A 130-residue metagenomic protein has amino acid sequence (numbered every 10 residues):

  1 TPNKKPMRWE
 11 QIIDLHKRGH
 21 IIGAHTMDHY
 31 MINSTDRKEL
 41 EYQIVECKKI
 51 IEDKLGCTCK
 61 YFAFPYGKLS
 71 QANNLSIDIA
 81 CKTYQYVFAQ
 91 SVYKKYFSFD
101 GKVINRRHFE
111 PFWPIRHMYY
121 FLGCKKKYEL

Functional and structural regions predicted by a protein language model:
T1-R18, M31, K49, D53 (+2 more regions): Active-site beta->alpha N-cap acidic-glycine motif
P2, M27, F99: Residue-level signal for pocket-adjacent positions within structured domains
P2, W9, G19-I22, S91 (+2 more regions): Short, well-ordered helical secondary-structure segments
R8, D28, N73: Residue-level signal for threonine
E10-Q11, H16-K17, H25, M118-L122: Solvent-exposed, charged interface segments at domain starts and junctions
R18-G19, T83: Structured helix-beta-strand junction loops
I21-H29: Histidine-centered catalytic micro-motifs
S34-L130: C-terminal active-site subregion of NodB/CE4 polysaccharide deacetylases
